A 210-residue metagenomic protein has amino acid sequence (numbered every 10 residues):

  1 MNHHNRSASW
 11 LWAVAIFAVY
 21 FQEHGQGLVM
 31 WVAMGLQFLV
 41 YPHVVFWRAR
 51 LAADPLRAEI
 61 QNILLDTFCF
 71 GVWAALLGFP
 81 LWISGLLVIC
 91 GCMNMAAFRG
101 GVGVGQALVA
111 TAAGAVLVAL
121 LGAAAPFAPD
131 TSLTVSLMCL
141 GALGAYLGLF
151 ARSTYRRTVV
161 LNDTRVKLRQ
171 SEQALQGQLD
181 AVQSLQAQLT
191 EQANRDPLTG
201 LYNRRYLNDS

Functional and structural regions predicted by a protein language model:
N2-P80, L86-M93, T111-A113: Hydrophobic transmembrane alpha-helices and their membrane-interface boundaries in multi-pass, membrane-anchored
A52, L81, P126, T154-N162: Membrane-interfacial segments
Q61-L86, M93-S136, G144: Hydrophobic transmembrane alpha-helices
C139-R156: Hydrophobic alpha-helical membrane-associated segments
F150, R157-S171, L175-L185, Q192: Amphipathic coiled-coil signal-transmission "stalk" helices
T190-D209: Conserved nucleotide-binding and Mg2+-coordinating catalytic segments in signaling enzymes
